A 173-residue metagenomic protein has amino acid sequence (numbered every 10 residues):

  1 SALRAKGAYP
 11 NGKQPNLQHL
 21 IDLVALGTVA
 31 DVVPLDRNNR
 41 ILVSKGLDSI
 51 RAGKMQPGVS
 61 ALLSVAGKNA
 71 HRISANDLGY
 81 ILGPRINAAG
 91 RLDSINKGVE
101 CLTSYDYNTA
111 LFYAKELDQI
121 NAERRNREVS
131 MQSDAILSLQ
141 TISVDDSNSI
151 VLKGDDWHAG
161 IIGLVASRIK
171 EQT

Functional and structural regions predicted by a protein language model:
S1: Metal-dependent DNA phosphodiester-chemistry modules and their immediately adjacent helices/loops in DNA-processing
R4-T173: Hydrophobic helix-and-loop "lid/oligomerization" segment in the mid-to-C-terminal part of catalytic domains
